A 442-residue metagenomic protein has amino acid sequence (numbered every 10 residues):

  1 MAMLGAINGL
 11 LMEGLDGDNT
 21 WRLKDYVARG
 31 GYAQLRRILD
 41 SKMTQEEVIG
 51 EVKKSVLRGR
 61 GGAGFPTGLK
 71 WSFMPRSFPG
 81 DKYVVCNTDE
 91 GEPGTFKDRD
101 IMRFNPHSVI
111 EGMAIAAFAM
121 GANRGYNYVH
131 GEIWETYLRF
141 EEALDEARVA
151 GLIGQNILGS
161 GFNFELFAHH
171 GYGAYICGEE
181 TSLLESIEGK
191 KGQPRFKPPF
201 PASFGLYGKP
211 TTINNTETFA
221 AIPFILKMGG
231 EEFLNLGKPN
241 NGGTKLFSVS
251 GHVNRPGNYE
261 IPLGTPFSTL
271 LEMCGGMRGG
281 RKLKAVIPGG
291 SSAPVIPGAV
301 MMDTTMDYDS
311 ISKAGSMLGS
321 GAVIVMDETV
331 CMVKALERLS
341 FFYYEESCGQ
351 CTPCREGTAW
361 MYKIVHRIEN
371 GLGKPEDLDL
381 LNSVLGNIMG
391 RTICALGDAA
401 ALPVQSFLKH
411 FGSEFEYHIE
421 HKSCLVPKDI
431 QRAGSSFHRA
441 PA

Functional and structural regions predicted by a protein language model:
M1-E51: Cofactor-/ligand-binding subdomain signature composed of acidic, glycine-rich, tryptophan-containing flexible loops
Y26-A33, N87-D98, P201-L206, S248-V253: Gly-rich Lys/Arg/Thr-decorated short loops/hinges at beta-loop-alpha junctions or inter-strand turns that position
Q34-V52, G80-V84, T88, K97-M102 (+5 more regions): Ferredoxin-type iron-sulfur electron-transfer modules in oxidoreductases and energy-metabolism complexes
I38-S77, L234-N235, N240, S248 (+3 more regions): Accessory "access/gating" subregions that flank catalytic or transport cores
V52-F73, A116, G171-E185, G189-K191 (+2 more regions): Conserved phosphate/anionic-ligand binding catalytic regions in large, soluble enzymes, centered on
N105-A119: Histidine-anchored nucleotide/phosphate-binding helix
G112-A116, P262-G280: Short amphipathic, charge-patterned alpha-helical segments
Y137-L263, G275: Hydrophobic alpha-helical positions that pack around
